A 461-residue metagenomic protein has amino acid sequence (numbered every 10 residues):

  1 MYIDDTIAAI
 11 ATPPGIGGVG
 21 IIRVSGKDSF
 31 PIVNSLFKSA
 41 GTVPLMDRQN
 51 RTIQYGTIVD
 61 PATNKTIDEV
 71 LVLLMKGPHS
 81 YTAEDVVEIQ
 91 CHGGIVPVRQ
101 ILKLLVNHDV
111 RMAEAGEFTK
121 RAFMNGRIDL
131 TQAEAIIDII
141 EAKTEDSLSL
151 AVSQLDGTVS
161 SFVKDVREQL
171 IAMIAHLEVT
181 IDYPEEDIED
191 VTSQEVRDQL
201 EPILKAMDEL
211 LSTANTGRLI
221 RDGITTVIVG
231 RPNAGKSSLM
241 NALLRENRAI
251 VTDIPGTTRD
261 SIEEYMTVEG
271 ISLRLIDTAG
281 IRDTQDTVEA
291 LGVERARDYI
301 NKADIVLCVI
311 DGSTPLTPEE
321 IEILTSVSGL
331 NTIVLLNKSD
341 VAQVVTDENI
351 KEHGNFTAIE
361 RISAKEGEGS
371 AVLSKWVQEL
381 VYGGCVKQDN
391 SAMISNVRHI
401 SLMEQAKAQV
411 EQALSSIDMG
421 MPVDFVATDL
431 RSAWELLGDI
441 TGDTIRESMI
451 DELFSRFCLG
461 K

Functional and structural regions predicted by a protein language model:
M1-S149, S153, G157, I333: A glycine-rich (often HGG/GG-containing) alpha/beta subdomain
Y2-I10, P14, E145-T267, T284-D286 (+3 more regions): C-terminal-of-GTPase-core extension/linker across diverse P-loop GTPases
Q54-I67, V72-K76, T257-T284: Switch I (G2) and immediately adjacent beta-strands of P-loop GTPase domains
G93, L243, T278, I310-S313 (+1 more regions): Glycine-rich, N-terminal phosphate-binding loop of Rossmann-like dinucleotide-binding domains
L273, I305, I333: Short, Asp-centered acidic motifs that coordinate Mg2+ and/or phosphate in catalytic or ligand-binding sites
L275, V309, L335: Generic enzyme active-site microenvironment
E289-S313: Inter-motif core of Ras-like GTPase G domains
